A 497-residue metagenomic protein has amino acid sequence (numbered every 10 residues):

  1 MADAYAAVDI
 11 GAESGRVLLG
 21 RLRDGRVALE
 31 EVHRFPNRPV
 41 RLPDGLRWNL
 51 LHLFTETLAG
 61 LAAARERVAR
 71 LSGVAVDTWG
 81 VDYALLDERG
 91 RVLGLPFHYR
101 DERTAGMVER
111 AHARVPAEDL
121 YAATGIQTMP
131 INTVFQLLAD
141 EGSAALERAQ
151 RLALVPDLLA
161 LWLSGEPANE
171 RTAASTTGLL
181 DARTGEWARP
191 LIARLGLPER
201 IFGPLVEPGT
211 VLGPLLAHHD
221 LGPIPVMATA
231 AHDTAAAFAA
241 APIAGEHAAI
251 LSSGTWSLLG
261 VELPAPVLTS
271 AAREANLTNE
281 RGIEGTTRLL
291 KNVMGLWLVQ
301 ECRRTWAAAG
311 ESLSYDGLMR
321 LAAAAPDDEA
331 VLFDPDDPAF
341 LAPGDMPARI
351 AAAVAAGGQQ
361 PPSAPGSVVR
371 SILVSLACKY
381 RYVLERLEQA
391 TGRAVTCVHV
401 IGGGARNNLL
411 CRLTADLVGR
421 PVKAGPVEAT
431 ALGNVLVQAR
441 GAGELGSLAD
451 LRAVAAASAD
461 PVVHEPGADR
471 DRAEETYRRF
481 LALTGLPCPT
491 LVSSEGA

Functional and structural regions predicted by a protein language model:
M1-G94, A122, R148, D220-V226 (+3 more regions): N-terminal glycine/serine-rich phosphate-binding loop of ATP-dependent small-molecule kinases, especially carbohydrate
A6-A7, L19, A105, H112-T124 (+10 more regions): Active-site core segments that coordinate phosphate-bearing ligands/cofactors across diverse enzyme families
D9, P96, R100, N132 (+4 more regions): Small/polar loops that bind or transfer phosphate-bearing groups
A12-S14, W79-D82, M129, A231-A237 (+1 more regions): Glycine-rich phosphate/pyrophosphate-binding beta-alpha loops
N37-G45, D119-L120, A168-S175, E199 (+1 more regions): Gly-rich Lys/Arg/Thr-decorated short loops/hinges at beta-loop-alpha junctions or inter-strand turns that position
L42, E66-Y99, T124-I131, G142 (+3 more regions): Short beta-strand-loop/turn "lid" adjacent to the catalytic site in phosphate-handling enzymes
R70-T78, R151, P204, A390-G402: Short glycine-rich phosphate-binding loop at a beta-alpha junction
D77-V81, P208-G209, S253-W256, C397-R406: Glycine-rich beta-strand-to-loop/alpha-helix junction loops that act as flexible
